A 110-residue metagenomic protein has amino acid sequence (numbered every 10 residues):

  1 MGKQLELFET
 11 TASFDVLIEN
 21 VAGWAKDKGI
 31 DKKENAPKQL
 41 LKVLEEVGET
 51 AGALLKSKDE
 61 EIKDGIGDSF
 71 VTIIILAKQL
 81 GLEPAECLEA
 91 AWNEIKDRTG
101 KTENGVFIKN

Functional and structural regions predicted by a protein language model:
M1-I66, F70-N110: Flexible "arm" and connector segments at domain edges
